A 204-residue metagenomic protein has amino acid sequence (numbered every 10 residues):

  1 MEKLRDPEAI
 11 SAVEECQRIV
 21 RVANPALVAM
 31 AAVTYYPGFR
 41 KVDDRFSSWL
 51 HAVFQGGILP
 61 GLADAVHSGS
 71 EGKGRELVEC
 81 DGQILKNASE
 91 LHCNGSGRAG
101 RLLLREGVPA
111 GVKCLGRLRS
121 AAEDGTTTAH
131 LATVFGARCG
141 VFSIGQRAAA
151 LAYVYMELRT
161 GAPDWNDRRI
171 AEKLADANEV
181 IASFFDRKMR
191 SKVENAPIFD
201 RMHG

Functional and structural regions predicted by a protein language model:
M1-Y35, R40-D44, K86-G204: An internal, amphipathic alpha-helical element
D44-R98: Hydrophobic/aromatic-rich structural module bridging two neighboring secondary-structure elements via a short loop
